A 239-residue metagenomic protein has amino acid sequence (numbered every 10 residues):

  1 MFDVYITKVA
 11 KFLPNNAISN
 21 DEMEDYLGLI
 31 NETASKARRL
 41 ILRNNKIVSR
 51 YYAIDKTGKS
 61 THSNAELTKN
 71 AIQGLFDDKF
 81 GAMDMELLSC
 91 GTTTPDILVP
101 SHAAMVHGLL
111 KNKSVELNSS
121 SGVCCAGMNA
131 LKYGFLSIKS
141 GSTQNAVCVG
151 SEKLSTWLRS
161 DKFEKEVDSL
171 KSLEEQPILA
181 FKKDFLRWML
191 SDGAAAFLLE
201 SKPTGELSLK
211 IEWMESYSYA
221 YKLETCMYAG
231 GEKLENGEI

Functional and structural regions predicted by a protein language model:
M1-F2, M83-E86, K113-E116, S140-A146 (+3 more regions): Short coil/turn connectors at secondary-structure junctions
M1-H62, E175-I239: Condensing-enzyme catalytic core mediating Claisen C-C bond formation in acyl metabolism
T7-A10, G91, S121, A146-E152 (+1 more regions): Short beta-strand segments
R38, L42-Y52, S60-S63, T93-N145 (+2 more regions): Conserved catalytic cysteine-centered active-site region of acyl-thioester-dependent Claisen-condensing enzymes
A71-E86: Phosphate/pyrophosphate-binding loops at sites that engage ATP/ADP/AMP, CoA/4′-phosphopantetheine, polyphosphate
E86-T93: Short glycine-rich or small-residue beta-strand-to-loop segments that form or flank ligand, phosphate, metal/Fe-S
S142-E164, Y219-M227: Acyl-CoA/ACP chain-elongation machinery
S155-L179: Short, flexible helix-coil linker/hinge segments at the edges of structured domains or between repeats
